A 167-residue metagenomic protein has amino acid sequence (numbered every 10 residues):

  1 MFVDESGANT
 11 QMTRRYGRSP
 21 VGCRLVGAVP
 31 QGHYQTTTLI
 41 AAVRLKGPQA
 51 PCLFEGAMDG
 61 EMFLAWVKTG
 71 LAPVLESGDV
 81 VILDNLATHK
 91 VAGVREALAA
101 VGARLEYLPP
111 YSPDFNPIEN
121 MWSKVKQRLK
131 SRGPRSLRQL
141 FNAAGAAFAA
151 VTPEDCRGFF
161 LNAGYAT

Functional and structural regions predicted by a protein language model:
M1-K68, Y165: Extended, low-complexity cationic-aromatic segments
F2-D4, A41, V67, D84 (+6 more regions): Mobile genetic element proteins and their domesticated derivatives, centered on retroelements and DNA transposons
E5, E76-K90, Y111, N116: Acidic/histidine-rich, metal-coordinating catalytic segments
M12-Y16, V94, I118-N120: Short aromatic-enriched loop/helix-cap "lid" or pocket-rim segments at secondary-structure transitions that line
L25-G32, V101-P117: RNase H-like polynucleotidyl transferase catalytic core
E61-L75, A97, R104-S112, N120 (+1 more regions): A structural preference for long, well-packed, hydrophobic secondary-structure segments
V91-V101: Short, aromatic/basic amphipathic alpha-helical patches
I118-T167: C-terminal anion-handling pockets and recognition modules
